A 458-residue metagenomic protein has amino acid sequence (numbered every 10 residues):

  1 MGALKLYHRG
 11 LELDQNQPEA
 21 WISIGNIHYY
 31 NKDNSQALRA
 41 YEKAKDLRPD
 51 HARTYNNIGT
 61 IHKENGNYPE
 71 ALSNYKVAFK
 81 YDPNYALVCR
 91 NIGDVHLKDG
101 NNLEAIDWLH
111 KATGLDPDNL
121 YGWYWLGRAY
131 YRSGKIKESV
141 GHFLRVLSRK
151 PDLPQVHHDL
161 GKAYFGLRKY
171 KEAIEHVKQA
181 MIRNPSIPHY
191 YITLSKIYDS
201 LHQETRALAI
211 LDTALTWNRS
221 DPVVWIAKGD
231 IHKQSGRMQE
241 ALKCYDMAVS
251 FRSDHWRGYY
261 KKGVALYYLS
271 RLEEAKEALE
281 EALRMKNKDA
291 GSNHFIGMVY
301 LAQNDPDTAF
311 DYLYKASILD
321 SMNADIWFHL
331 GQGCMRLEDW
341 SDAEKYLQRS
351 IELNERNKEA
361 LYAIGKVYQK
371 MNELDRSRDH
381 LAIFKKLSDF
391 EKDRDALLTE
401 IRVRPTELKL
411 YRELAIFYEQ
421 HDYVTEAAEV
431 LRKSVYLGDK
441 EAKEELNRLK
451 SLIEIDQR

Functional and structural regions predicted by a protein language model:
M1-R9, S23-N26, Y30, T60 (+8 more regions): Alpha-helical segment of the N-proximal tetratricopeptide repeat
M1-R9, Y30-K43, R53, E64-V77 (+12 more regions): Structural signature of tandem alpha-helical TPR/SEL1-like repeats, specifically the intra-repeat loop/turn
L13, L47, Y81, L115 (+10 more regions): Structural marker of alpha-solenoid helical repeat scaffolds
P18-E19, A52-R53, A86-L87, L120-Y121 (+10 more regions): Helix-start (N-cap) detector for alpha-helical repeat units in TPR-like alpha-solenoids, especially tetratricopeptide
S23, N57, N91, W125 (+10 more regions): Canonical tetratricopeptide repeat
H329-W340, Y346-K370: Repeat-solenoid scaffold signature
R378-H380, K386, D393-R458: Terminal, low-structured helical/coil segments at or just beyond the last alpha-helical repeat
